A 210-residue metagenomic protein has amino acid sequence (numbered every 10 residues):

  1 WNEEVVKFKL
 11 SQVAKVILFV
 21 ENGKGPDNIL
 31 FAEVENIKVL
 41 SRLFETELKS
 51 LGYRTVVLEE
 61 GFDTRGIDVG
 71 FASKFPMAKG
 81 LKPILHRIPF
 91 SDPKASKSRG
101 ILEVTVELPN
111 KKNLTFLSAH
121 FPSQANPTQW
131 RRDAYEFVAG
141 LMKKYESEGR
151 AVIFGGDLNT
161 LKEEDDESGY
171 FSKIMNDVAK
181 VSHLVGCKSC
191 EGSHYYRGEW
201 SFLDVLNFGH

Functional and structural regions predicted by a protein language model:
W1-K9, P89-A95, A125-T128: Acidic/histidine-rich helix-loop elements that form or flank divalent-metal/phosphate-binding sites at the catalytic
W1-S50, V57-D63, I67, E136: N-terminal, active-site-proximal structural segment of metallo-dependent hydrolase catalytic domains
K24-N28, L51-R54, N110-T115, S147-V152 (+1 more regions): Loop/turn elements at helix/coil->beta-strand transitions in domains of secreted/extracellular proteins
V34-E35, H120-P122, L158-L161: Catalytic metal-binding/acid-base residues of hydrolase active sites
E35, T64-L81, G198-H210: Conserved beta strand-loop-helix elements of the APE1-like EEP
K38-S41, R65-I67, A125-T128, L161-D166: Extracytoplasmic/secreted cell-surface and envelope-processing proteins
P76-M77, S96-H120: Beta-strand-turn-beta hairpins that frame and shape the catalytic cleft of phosphate-ester-processing enzymes
R132-H210: Metal-dependent phosphoesterases centered on the DNase I-like endonuclease/exonuclease/phosphatase
